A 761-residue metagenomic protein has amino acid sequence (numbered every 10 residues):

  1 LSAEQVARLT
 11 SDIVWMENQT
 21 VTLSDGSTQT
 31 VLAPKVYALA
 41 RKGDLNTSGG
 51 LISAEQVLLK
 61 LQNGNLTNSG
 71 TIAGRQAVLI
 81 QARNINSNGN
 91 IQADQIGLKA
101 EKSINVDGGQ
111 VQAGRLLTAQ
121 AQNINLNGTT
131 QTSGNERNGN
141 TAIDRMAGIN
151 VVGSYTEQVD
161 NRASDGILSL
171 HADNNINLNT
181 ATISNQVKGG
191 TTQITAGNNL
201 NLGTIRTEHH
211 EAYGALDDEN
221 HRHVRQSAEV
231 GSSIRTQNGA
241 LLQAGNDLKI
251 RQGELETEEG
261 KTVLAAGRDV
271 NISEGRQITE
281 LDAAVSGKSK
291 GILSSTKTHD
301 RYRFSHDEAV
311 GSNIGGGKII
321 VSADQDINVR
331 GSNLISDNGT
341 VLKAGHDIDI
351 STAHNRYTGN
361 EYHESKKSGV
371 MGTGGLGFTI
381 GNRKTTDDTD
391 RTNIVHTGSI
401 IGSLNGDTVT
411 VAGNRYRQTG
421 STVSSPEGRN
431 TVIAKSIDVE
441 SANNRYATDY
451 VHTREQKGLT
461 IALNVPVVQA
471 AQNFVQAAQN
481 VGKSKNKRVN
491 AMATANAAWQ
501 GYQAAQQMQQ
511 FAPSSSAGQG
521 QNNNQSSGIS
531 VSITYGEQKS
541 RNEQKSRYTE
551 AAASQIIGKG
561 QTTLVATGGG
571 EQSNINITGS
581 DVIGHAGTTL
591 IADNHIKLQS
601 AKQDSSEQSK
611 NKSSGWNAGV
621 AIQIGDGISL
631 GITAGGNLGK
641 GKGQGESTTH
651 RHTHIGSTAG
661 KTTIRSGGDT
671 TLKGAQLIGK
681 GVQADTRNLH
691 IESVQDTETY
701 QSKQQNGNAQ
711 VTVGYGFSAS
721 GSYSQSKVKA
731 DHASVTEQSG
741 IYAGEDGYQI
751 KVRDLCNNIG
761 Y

Functional and structural regions predicted by a protein language model:
L1-Y761: Binding/recognition "hotspot" determinant
